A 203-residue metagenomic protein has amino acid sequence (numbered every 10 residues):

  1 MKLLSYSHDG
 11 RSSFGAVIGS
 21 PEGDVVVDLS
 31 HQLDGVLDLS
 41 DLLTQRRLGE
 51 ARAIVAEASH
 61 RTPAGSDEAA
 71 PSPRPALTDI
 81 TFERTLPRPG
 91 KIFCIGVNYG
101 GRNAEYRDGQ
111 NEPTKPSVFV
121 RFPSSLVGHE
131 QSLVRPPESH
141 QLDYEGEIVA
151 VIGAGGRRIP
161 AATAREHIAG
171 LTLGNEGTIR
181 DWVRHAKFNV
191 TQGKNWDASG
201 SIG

Functional and structural regions predicted by a protein language model:
M1-P116: N-terminal non-catalytic cap/leader segment that marks the start of a structured domain
E83, P89-G203: Glycine-enriched loop-and-adjacent helix/strand subsegments that border the catalytic/binding cleft of enzyme cores
